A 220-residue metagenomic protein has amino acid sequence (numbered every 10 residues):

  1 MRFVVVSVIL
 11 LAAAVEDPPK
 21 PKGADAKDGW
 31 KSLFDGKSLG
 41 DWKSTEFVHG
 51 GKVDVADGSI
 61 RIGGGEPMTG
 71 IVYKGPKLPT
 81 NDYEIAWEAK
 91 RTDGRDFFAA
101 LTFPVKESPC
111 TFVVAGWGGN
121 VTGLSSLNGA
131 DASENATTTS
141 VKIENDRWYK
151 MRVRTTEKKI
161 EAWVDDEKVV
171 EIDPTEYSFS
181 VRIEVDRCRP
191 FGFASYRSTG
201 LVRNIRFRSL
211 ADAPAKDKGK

Functional and structural regions predicted by a protein language model:
M1-V4: Positively charged n-region of N-terminal signal peptides that target proteins for export
V6-D17: Hydrophobic h-region of N-terminal signal peptides that target proteins for export in Gram-negative bacteria
V15-K220: Carbohydrate-interacting regions of secretory-pathway proteins
